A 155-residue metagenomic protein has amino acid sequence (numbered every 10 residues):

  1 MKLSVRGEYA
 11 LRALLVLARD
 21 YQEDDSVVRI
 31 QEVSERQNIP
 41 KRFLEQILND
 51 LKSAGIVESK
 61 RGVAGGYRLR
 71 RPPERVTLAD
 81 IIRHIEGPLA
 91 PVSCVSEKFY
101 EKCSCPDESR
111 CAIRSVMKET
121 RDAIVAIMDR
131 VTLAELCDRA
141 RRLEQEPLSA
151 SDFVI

Functional and structural regions predicted by a protein language model:
M1-L14: Short alpha-helical segments that sit at the start of domains
A13-D20, H84: Short amphipathic alpha-helical elements of helix-turn-helix/winged-helix folds
L17, I47-K52: Basic amphipathic alpha-helical segments that dock to polyanions
V28-N38: A short alpha-helical element within helix-turn-helix/winged-helix DNA-binding domains across DNA-binding proteins
R42: Key DNA-contact positions within bacterial/archaeal DNA-binding proteins
G55-R70: Beta-hairpin "wing" of winged helix-turn-helix
P73-K98, I113-D122: Conserved segment of winged-helix/HTH DNA-binding domains
S96-I155: C-terminal regulatory/oligomerization modules of transcriptional regulators
